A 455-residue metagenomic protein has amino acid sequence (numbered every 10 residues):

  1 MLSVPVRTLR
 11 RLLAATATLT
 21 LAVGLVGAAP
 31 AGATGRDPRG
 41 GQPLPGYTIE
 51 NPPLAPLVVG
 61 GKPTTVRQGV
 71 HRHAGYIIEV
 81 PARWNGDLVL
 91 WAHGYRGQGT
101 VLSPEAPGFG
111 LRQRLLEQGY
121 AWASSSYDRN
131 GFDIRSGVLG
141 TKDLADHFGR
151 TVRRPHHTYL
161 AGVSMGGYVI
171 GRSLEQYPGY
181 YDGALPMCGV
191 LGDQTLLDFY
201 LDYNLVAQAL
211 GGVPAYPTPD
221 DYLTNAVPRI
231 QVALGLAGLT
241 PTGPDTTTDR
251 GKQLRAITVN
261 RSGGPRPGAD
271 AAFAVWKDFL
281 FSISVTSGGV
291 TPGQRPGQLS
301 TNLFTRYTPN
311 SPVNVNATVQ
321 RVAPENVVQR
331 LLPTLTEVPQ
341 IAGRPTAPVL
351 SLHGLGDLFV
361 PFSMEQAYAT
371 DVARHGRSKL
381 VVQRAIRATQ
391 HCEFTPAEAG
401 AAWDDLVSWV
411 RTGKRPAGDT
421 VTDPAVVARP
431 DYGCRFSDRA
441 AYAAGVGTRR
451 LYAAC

Functional and structural regions predicted by a protein language model:
L2-R7, R11-L12, A31-V101, E105-G108 (+2 more regions): Catalytic-loop region of hydrolases
G35-G41, T246-Q253, I257-Q294, T346 (+1 more regions): Alpha/beta-hydrolase-fold serine-hydrolase catalytic core, especially in secreted/extracellular enzymes
G35-P63, V190-P339: Accessory cap/linker subdomain of secreted extracellular hydrolases
R83-W84, D143-S164, Y180: Gly/Ser-rich "nucleophile elbow"/oxyanion-hole loop immediately N-terminal to the catalytic nucleophile in hydrolases
G131-V152, D404: Alpha/beta-hydrolase active-site loop
H157-V213: Primarily recognizes the serine-hydrolase "nucleophile elbow" in alpha/beta-hydrolase and SGNH/GDSL folds
P345, S351-H353: Short beta-strand/loop motif that positions the catalytic acidic residue of the alpha/beta-hydrolase fold
L358-M364: Conserved alpha/beta-hydrolase "acid-adjacent" motif
